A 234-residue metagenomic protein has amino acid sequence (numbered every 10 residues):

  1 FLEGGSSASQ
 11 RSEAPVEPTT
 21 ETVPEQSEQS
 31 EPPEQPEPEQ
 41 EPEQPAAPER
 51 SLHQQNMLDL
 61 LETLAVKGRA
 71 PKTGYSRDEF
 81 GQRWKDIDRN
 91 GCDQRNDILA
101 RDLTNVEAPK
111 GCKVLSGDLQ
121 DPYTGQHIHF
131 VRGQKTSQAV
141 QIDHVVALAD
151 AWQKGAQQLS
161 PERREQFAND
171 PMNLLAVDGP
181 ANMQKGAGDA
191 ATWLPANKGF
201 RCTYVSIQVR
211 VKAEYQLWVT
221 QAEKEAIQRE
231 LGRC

Functional and structural regions predicted by a protein language model:
L2-L64, C234: N-terminal low-complexity, Pro/Thr-rich disordered segments that flank secretion/membrane-targeting signals
H53-L60, Q94-I98, T203, I207 (+2 more regions): Exposed alpha-helical structural elements
A65-A70: Short helix-coil boundary/hinge micro-motifs
Y75, K113-L115, T220-E225: Short coil/turn segments at secondary-structure boundaries
F80-K85, Q94-S116, L159-R163: N-terminal post-signal-peptidase region of extra-cytosolic proteins
R89-G91: Acidic, glycine-anchored loop motifs typical of Ca2+
N105-K135: A glycine-rich, hydrophobic loop/mini-helix early in the fold
Y123, H127-C234: Domain-level detector of nuclease and nuclease-like folds in predominantly extracellular/periplasmic contexts
